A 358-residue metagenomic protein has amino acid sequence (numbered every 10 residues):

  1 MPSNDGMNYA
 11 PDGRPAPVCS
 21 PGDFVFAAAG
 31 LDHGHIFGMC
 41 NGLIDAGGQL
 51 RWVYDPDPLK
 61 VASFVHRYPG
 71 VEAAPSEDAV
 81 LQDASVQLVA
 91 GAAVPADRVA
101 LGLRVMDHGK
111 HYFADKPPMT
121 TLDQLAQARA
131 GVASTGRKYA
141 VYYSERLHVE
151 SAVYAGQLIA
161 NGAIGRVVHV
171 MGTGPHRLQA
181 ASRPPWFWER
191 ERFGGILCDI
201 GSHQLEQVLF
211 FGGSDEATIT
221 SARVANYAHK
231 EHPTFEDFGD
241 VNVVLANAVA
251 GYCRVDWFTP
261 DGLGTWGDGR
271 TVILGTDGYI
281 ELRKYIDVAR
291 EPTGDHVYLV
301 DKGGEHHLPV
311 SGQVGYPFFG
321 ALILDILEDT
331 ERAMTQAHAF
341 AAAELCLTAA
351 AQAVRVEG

Functional and structural regions predicted by a protein language model:
M1-G22, L88-A90, A246, A321-G358: C-terminal helix-rich "cap/oligomerization" subdomain common to oxidoreductases
M1-Y68: N-terminal Rossmann-like dinucleotide-binding module
P2-P17, E206-D287, F318-D325, T330: Contiguous beta-strand/loop segments that form the cofactor/metal-binding neighborhood of enzyme cores
P17-C19, Y68-G131: Beta-loop-alpha module in the N-terminal Rossmann-like domain of NAD(P)-dependent dehydrogenases, especially those
G34, P56, P309-G320: Active-site loop of classical SDR/Rossmann-like NAD(P)-dependent oxidoreductases, centered on the catalytic Tyr-X3-Lys
A96, M119-A181: A contiguous active-site-proximal alpha/beta segment in oxidoreductase catalytic domains
Y142-E150, Q179-A217, P233-F238, H338-A339: Mid-domain beta-loop-alpha active-site segment that forms a flexible, acidic cofactor/metal-binding surface
H148-G172, C198-Y227, G239-V249, Q352: Oxidoreductase and adenylate-handling cofactor-binding alpha/beta cores
